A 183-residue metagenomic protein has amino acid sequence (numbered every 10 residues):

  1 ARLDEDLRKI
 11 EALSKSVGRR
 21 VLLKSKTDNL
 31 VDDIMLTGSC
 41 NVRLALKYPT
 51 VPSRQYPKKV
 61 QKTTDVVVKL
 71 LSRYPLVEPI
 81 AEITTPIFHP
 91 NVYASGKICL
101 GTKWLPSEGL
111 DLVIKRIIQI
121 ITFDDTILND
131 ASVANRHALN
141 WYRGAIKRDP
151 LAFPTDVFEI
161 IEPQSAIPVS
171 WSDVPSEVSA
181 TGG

Functional and structural regions predicted by a protein language model:
A1-T63, R73-G183: UBC/E2-like fold recognition across ubiquitin and ubiquitin-like conjugation systems, capturing catalytically active
